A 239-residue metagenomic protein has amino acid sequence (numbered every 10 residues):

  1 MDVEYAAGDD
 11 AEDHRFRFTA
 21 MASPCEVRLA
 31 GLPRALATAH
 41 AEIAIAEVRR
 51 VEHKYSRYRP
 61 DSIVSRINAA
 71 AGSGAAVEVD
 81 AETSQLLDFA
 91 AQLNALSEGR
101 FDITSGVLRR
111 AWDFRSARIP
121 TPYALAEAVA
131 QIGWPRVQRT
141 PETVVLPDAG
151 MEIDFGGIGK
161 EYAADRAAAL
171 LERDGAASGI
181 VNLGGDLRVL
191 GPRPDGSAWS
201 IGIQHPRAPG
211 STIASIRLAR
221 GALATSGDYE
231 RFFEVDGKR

Functional and structural regions predicted by a protein language model:
M1-R239: Mature catalytic core of soluble alpha/beta enzymes
